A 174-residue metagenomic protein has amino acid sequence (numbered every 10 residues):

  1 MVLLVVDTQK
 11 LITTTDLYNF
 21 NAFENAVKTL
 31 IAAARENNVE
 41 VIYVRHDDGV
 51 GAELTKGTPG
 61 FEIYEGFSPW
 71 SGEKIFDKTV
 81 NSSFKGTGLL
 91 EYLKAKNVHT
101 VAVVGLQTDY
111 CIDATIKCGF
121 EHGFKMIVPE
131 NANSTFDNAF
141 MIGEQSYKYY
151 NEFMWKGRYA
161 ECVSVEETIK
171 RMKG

Functional and structural regions predicted by a protein language model:
M1-D7: Short coil-to-beta-strand
V2, K28-R35, L54-G174: Active-site-adjacent betaalpha module
Q9-T15: Short acidic, Gly/Ser-rich segments with clustered Asp/Glu that frequently serve as metal-coordination loops in enzyme
T15-L17, E53-T55: Short, glycine/acidic-enriched capping/hinge loops at junctions between secondary-structure elements
D16-Y43, D47: A short alpha/beta connector and helix-capping loop motif
D48-A52: Glycine-rich, proline-tolerant flexible connector loops at the mouths of alpha/beta enzymes
